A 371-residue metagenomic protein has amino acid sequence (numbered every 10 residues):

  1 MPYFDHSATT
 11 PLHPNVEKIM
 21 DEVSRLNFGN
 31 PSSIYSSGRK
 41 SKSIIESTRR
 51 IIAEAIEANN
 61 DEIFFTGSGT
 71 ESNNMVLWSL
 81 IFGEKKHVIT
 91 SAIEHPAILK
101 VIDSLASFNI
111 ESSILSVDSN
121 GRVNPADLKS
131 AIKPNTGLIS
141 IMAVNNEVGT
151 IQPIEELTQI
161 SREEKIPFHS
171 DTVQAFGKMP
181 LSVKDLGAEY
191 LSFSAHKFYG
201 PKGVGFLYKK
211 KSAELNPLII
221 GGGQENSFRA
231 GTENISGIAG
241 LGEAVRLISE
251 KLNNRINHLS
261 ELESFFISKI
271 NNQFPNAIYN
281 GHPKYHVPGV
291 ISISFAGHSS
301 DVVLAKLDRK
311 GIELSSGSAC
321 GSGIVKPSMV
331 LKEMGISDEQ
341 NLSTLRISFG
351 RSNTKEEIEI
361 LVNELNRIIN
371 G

Functional and structural regions predicted by a protein language model:
M1-G371: Pyridoxal 5′-phosphate
